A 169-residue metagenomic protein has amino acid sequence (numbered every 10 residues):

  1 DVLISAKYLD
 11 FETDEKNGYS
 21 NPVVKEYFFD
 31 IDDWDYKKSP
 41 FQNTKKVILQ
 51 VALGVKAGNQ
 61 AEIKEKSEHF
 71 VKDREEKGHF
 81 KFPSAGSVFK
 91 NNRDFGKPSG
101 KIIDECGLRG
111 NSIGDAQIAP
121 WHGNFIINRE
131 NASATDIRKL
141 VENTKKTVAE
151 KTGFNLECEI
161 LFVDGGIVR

Functional and structural regions predicted by a protein language model:
D1-V2, A6-K7: DPxDG-like acidic metal-binding loop motif
Y8-K139, T147-K151, N155-R169: Phosphate/pyrophosphate- and phosphate-bearing ligand-binding catalytic cores of soluble enzymes
T144: Phosphate/pyrophosphate-binding loops and the adjoining catalytic core of nucleotide-dependent enzymes
